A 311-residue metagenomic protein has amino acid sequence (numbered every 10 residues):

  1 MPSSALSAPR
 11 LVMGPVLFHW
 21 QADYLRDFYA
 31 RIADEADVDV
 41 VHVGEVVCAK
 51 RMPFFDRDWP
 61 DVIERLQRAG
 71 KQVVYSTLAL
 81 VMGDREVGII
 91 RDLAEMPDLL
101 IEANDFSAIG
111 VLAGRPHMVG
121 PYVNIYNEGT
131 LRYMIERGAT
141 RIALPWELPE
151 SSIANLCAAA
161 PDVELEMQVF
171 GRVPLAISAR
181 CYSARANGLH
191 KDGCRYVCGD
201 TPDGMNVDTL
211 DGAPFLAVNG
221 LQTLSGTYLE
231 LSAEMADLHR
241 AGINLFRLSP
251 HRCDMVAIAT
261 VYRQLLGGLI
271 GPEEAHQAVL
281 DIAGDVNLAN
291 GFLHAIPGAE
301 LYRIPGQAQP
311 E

Functional and structural regions predicted by a protein language model:
P2-I125, E150-E311: Active-site pocket-lining/capping segments in soluble small-molecule metabolic enzymes
L100, R137-G138: Active-site groove signature of glycoside hydrolases
G120-P121, G138-P145: Flexible, glycine/proline-enriched loop segments at strand-loop-helix junctions that form or flank small-ligand binding
Y126-L131: Short, glycine/polar-rich helix-capping loops at beta-to-alpha or helix-loop-helix junctions that flank or form
